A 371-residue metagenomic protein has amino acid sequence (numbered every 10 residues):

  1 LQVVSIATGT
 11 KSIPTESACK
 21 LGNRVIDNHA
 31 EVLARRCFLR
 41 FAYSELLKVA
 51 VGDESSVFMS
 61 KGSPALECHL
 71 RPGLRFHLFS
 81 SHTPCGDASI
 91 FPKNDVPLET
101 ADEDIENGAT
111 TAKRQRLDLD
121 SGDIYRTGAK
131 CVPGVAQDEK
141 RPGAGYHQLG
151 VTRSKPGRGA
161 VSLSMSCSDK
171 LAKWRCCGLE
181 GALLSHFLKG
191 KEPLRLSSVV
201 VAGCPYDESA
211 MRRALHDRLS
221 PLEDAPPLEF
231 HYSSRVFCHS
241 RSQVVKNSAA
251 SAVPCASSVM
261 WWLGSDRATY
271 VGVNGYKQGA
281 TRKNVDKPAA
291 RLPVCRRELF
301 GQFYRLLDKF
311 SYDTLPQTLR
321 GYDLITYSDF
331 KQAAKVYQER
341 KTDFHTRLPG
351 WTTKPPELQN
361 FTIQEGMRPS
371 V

Functional and structural regions predicted by a protein language model:
L1-V371: Catalytic cores of nucleic-acid editing and processing enzymes, centered on the cytidine/adenosine deaminase
